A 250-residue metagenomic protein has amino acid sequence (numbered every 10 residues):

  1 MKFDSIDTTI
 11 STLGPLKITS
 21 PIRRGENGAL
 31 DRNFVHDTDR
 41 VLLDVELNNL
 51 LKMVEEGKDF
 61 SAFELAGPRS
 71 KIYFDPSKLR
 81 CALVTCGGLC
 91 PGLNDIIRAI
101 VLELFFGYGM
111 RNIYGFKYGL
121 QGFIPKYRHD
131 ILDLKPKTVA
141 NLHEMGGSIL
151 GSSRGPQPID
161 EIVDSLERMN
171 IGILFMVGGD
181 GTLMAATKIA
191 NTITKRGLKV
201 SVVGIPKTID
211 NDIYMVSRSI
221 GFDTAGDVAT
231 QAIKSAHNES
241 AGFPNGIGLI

Functional and structural regions predicted by a protein language model:
M1-L79, F106-G109, N141-L142: N-terminal low-complexity/intrinsically disordered extensions
D37-F74, G122-G172, L183, I220-D227 (+1 more regions): Glycine-rich oxoanion-binding loops at beta->alpha junctions
I72-S77, A82, F106-Y108, A140-E144 (+3 more regions): Solvent-exposed alpha-helices and their adjacent loops that cap or buttress functional pockets in soluble metabolic
R80-C90, S148-G151, G172-G178, G204 (+1 more regions): Short glycine-rich or small-residue beta-strand-to-loop segments that form or flank ligand, phosphate, metal/Fe-S
I96-I100, G181-G197: Short Gly/Thr/Asp-enriched flexible loops that form oxyanion-binding sites at enzyme active sites
M110-G119, G204: Short internal beta-strands
A190-S219, D223-T230: Short, acidic/small-residue loops that bind anionic groups at enzyme active sites
T230-I250: Polyanion-binding loop/helix "lid" in catalytic or ligand-binding cores
